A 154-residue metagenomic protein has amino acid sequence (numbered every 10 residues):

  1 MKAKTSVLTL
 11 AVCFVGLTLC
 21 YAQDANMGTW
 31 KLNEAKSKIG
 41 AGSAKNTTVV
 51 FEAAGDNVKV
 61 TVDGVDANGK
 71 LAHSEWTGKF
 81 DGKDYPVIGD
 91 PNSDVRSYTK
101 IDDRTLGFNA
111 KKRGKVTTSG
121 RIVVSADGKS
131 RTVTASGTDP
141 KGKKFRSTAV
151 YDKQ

Functional and structural regions predicted by a protein language model:
M1-L10: Bacterial N-terminal signal peptides that target proteins for export
A3, Y21-Q154: Hydrophobic small-molecule pocket/channel-lining residues, especially in calycin-type beta-barrels
T9-T18: Bacterial N-terminal signal peptides
